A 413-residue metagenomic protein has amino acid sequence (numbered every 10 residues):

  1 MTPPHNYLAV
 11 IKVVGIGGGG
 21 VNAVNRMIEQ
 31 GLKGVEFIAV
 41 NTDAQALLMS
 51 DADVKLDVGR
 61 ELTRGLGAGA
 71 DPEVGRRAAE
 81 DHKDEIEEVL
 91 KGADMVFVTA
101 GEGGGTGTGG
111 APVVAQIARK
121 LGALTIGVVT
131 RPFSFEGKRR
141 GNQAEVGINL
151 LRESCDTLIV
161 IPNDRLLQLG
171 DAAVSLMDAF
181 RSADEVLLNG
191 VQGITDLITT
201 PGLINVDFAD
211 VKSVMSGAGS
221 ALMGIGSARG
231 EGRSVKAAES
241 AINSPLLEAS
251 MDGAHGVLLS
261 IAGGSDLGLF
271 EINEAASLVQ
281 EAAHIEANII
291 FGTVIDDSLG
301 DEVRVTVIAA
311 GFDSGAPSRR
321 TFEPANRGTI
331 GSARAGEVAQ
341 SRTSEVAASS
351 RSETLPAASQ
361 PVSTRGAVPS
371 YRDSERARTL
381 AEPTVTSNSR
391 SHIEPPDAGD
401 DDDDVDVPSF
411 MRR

Functional and structural regions predicted by a protein language model:
M1-R413: Tubulin/FtsZ superfamily GTPase core signature
